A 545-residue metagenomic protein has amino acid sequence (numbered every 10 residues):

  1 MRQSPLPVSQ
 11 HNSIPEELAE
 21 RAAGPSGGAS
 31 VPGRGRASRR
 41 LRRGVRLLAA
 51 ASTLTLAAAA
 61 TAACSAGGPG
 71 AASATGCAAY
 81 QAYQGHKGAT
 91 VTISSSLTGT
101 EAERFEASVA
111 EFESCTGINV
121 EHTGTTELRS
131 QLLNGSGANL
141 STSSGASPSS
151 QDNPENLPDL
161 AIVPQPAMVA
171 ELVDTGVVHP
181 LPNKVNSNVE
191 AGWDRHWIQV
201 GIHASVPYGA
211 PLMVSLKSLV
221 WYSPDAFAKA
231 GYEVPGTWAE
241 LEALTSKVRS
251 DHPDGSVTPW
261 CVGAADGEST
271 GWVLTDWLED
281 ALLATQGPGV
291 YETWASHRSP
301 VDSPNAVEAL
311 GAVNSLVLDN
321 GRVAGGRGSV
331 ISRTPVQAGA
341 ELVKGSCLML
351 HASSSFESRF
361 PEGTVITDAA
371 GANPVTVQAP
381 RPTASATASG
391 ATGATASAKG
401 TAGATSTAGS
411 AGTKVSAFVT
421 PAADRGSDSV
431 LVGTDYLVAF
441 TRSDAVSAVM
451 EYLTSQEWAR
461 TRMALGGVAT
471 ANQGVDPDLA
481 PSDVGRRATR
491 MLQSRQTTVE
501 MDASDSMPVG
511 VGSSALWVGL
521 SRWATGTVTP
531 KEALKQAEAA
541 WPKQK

Functional and structural regions predicted by a protein language model:
P69, S108-S114, I118-W193, D225-G236 (+3 more regions): Extracytoplasmic "Venus flytrap"/periplasmic binding protein-like
G76, Y80, K87-T98, I118-T123 (+3 more regions): Short, well-ordered beta-strand elements
G76-Y83, P164-S218: Hinge/lid segment of periplasmic solute-binding proteins
N134-G137, P148-D152, L157-D159, V189-D225 (+4 more regions): A structural signal for short loop-to-beta-strand junctions that line the ligand-binding cleft of periplasmic/secreted
Y208-P211, E242-R298: Extracytoplasmic/periplasmic solute-binding protein
A228, S385-T395, K399, G403 (+4 more regions): Conserved C-terminal helix/tail region of periplasmic/extracytoplasmic solute-binding proteins
T245, A295-I331: Glycine-centered hinge/linker elements that transmit conformational signals in sensory and ligand-binding systems
G363-V468: Extracytoplasmic/periplasmic substrate-recognition and gating elements
